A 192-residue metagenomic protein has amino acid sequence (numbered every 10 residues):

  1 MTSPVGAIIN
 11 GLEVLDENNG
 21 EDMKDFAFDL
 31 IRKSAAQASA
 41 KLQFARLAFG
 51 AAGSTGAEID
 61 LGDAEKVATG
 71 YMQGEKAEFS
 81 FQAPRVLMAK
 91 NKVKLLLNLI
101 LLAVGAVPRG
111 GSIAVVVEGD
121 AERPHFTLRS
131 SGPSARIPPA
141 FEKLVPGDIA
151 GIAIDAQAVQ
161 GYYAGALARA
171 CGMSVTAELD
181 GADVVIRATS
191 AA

Functional and structural regions predicted by a protein language model:
M1-L12, D16-N18, N91-D120, Q160-A170: Conserved ATP-binding N-box helix of the HATPase_c
P4, G20-A27, A57, K92: Residue-level recognition of alpha-helical structural elements
K24-E78: Conserved DHp (HisKA) dimerization/phosphotransfer helix of two-component histidine kinases, i.e., the long coiled-coil
K76-P108, I149-A153: Conserved short strand/loop->alpha-helix "switch" segment adjacent to the catalytic nucleotide/phosphoryl-transfer site
S80-Q82, V116, E178: Solvent-exposed beta-strand sheet faces enriched in polar/charged residues
D120-G161, T189: Glycine-rich/acidic phosphate-handling loop/turn and adjacent ATP-lid/helix of nucleotide-binding kinase/ATPase domains
G172-L179: Glycine-rich ATP-binding loops of the HATPase_c
D180-R187: Glycine-rich nucleotide-binding loop
